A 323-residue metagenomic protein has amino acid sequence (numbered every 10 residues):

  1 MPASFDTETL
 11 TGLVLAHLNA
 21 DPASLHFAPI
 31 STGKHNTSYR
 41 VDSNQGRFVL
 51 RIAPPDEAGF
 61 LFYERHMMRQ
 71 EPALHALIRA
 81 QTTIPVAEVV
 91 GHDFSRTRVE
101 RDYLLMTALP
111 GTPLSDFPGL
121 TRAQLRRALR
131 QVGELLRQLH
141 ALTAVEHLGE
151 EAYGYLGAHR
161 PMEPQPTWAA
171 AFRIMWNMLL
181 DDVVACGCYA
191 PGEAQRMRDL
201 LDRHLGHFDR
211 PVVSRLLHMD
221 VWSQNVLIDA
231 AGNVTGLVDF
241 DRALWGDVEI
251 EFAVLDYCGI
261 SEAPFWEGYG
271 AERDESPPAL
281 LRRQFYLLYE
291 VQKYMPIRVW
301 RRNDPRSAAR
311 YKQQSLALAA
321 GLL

Functional and structural regions predicted by a protein language model:
M1-L25: Juxta-kinase regulatory segment immediately upstream of eukaryotic protein kinase catalytic domains
A16, C186-R196, D202-R203, H207 (+2 more regions): A conserved long alpha-helix in the C-terminal portion of kinase-like catalytic domains
A20-P22, T82-V86, A141-Y155, V183-A190 (+3 more regions): Surface-exposed helix-capping loop/turn segments at secondary-structure junctions
A28-R173, M178: ATP-binding pocket architecture of kinase catalytic cores
S31-V41, V49-L50, V89, L139-A141 (+2 more regions): Active-site acidic catalytic loop and adjacent metal/ATP-binding pocket of ATP-dependent phosphoryl transfer enzymes
R51-G59, G111, A243, D247 (+2 more regions): Short glycine/proline- and charge-enriched loop/turn segments that cap or connect secondary-structure elements
F117-R122, G157-R215: ATP-dependent phospho-/nucleotidyl transfer catalytic cores
W168-F172, D181, S214-L216, W222-L281 (+1 more regions): Active-site Asp-x-Gly
